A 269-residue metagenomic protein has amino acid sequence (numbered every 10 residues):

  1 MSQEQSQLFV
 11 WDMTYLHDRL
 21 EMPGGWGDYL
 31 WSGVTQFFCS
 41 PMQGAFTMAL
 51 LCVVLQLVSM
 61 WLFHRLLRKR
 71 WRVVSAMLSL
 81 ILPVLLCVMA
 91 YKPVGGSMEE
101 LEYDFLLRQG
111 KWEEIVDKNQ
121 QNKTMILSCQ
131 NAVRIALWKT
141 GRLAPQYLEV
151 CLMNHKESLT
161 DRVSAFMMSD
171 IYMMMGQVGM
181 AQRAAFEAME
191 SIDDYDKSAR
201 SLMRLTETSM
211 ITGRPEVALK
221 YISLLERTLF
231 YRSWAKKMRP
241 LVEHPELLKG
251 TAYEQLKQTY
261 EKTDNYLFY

Functional and structural regions predicted by a protein language model:
M1-Q7, D12, A45, M77-S79 (+3 more regions): Terminal targeting/leader modules
M1-V34, F38-Q43: Membrane-interface coil-to-helix junctions
D28-S32, L55, L78-P83: Hydrophobic, membrane-inserted alpha-helices
S40-V53: Loop-to-helix entry region of an early transmembrane alpha helix in multi-pass inner-membrane enzymes
L50-L67: Transmembrane-helix motifs of polytopic, lipid-linked glycan transferases
F63-L80: Transmembrane-helix signature of polytopic, membrane-embedded enzymes that assemble or transfer cell-envelope glycans
S79-V94: Internal/C-terminal transmembrane anchor helices
Y91-T263: Soluble catalytic regions of membrane-associated enzymes that act on cell-envelope and secretory-pathway components
